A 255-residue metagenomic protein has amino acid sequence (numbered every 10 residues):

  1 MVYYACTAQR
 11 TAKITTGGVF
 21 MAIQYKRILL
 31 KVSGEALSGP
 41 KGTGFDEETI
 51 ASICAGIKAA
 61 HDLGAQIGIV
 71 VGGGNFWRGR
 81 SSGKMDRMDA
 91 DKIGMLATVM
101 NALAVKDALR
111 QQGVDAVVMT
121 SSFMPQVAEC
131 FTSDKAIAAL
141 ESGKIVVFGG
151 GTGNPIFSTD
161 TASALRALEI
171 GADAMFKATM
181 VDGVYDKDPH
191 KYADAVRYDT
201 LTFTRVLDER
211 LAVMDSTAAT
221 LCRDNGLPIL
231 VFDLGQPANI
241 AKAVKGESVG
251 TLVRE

Functional and structural regions predicted by a protein language model:
Y3, T16, F20-E255: C-terminal catalytic "cap/lid" subdomain
R10: Cationic, low-complexity basic patches in intrinsically disordered or flexible, solvent-exposed regions
